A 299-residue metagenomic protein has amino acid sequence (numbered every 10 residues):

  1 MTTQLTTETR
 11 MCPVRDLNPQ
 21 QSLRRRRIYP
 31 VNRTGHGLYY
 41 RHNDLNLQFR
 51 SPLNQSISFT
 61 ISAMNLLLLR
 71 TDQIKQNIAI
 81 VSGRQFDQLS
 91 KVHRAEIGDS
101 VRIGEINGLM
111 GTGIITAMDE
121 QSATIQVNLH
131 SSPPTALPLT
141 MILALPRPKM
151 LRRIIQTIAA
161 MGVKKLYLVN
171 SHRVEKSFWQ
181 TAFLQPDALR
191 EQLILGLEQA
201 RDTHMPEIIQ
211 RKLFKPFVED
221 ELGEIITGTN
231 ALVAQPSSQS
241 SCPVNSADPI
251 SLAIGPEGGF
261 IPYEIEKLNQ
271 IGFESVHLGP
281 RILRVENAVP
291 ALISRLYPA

Functional and structural regions predicted by a protein language model:
M1-E8, G35-Q55: N-terminal, intrinsically disordered charge-dense segments
T3, D16-N18, Y29, N46: Short glycine-rich, low-complexity segments
L45, F49, L53-S131: N-terminal positively charged helical leader segments and presequences
P133-N230: RNA substrate-binding interface of SAM-dependent RNA methyltransferases
I225-I265, F273-V276: Active-site/ligand-binding-proximal alpha/beta "capping" segment
P262-A299: Structured adenosyl-cofactor binding patch, chiefly the S-adenosyl-L-methionine
